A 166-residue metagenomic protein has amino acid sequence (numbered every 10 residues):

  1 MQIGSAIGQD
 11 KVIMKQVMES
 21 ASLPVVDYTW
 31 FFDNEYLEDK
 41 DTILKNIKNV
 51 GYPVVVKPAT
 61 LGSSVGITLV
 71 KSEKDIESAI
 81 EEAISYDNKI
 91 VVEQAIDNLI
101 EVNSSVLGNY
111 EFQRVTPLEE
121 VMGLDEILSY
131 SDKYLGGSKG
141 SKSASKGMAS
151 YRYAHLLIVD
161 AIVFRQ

Functional and structural regions predicted by a protein language model:
M1-Q2, G66, V163: Short, contiguous strand/loop micro-motifs
Q2-S5, M122: Short, acidic/turn-prone active-site loops that include or flank metal/cofactor- and phosphate-binding residues
S5-I100, Y110: Active-site nucleotide/adenylate-binding loops and adjacent lid/helix of ATP-dependent enzymes
K71-A154, I158, I162-R165: Phosphate-binding site of ATP-dependent enzymes
